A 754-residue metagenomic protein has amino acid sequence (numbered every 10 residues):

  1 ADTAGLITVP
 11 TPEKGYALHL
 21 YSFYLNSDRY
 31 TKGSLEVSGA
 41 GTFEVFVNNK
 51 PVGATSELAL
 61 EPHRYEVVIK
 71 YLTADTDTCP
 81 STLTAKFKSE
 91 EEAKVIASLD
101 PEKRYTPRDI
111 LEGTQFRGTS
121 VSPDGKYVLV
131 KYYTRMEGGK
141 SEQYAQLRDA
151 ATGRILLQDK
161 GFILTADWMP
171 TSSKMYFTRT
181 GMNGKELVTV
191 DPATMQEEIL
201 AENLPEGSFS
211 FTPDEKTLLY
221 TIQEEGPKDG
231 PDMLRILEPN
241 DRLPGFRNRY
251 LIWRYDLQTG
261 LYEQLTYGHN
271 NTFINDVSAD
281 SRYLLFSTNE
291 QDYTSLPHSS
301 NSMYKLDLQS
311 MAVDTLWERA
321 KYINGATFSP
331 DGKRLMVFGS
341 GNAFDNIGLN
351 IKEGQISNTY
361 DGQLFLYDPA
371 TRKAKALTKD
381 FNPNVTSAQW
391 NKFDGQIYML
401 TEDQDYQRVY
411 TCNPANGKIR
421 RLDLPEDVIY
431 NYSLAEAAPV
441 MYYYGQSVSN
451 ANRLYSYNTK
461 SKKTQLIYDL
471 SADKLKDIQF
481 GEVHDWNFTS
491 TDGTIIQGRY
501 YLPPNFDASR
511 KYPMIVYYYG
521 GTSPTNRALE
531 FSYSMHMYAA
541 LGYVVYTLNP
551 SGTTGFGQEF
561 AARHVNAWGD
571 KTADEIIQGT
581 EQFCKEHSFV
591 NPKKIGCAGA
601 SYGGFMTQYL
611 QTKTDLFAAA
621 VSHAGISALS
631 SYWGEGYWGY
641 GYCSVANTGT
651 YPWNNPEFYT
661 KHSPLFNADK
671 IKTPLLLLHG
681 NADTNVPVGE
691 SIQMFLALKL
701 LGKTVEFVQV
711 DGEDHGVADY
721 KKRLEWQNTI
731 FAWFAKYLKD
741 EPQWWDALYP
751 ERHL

Functional and structural regions predicted by a protein language model:
A1-R29, S89-E92: Extended carbohydrate-recognition surfaces in non-catalytic/accessory domains of CAZymes and lectin-like proteins
S27, T31-E44, V67: Aromatic-lined ligand-binding clefts that engage carbohydrates, nucleic acids, or primary amines
E61, T119-V128, T165-M175, F209-T217 (+5 more regions): Blade-terminus and WD-like Trp-Asp/Gly-His loop motifs, strongest in beta-propeller folds
D109, F116-P123, Y127, K131-Y132 (+11 more regions): Non-catalytic accessory segments flanking enzyme active sites
G113, Y132-Y144, Q158-L164, T178-V188 (+11 more regions): A flexible loop/linker signature enriched in serine peptidases of the S9 family
D149-T152, D191-M195, D256-G260, D307-M311 (+3 more regions): Short loop/turn segments that connect beta-strands within beta-propeller blades
L470-K593, A600, G634-W638: Cap/lid segment of the alpha/beta-hydrolase catalytic domain
A540, T547-L754: Active-site-proximal cap/loop segments of hydrolase catalytic domains
